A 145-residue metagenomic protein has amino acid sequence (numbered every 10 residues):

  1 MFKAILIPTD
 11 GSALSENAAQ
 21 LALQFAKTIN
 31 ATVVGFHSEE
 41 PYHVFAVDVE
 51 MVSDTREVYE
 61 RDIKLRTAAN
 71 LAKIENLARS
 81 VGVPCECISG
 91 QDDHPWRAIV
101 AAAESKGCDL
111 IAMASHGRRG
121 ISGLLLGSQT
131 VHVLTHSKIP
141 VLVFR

Functional and structural regions predicted by a protein language model:
K3-D54, L77-E86: Small/aliphatic-rich secondary-structure junction motif
A18, F45-D48, R97-V100, G123-L125: Short, well-ordered secondary-structure micro-motifs
A22, I74, I99, V133: Aromatic/hydrophobic pocket-lining residues that form π-stacking "cages" and hydrophobic walls in ligand
E50-D54, A103-K106, Q129-T130: Short, hinge-like loop/turn segments at secondary-structure boundaries
D54-A69: A short acidic, glycine-rich active-site loop that binds or catalyzes chemistry on phosphate/adenosine moieties
N76-I111: Structural beta-alpha unit
L110-T135: Glycine-rich, Arg-bearing micro-motifs that act as flexible, cationic patches
V141-F144: Short, flexible loop segments at boundaries between secondary-structure elements
